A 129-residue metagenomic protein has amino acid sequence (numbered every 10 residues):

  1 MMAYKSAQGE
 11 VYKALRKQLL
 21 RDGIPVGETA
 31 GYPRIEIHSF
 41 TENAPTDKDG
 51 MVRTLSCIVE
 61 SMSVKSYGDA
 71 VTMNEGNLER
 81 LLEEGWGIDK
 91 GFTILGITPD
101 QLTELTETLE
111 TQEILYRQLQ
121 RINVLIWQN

Functional and structural regions predicted by a protein language model:
M1-G27, F40-N129: Charged, amphipathic alpha-helical segments and their flanking helix caps
G31-S39: Short, well-ordered secondary-structure micro-motifs within conserved domains or adaptor modules
